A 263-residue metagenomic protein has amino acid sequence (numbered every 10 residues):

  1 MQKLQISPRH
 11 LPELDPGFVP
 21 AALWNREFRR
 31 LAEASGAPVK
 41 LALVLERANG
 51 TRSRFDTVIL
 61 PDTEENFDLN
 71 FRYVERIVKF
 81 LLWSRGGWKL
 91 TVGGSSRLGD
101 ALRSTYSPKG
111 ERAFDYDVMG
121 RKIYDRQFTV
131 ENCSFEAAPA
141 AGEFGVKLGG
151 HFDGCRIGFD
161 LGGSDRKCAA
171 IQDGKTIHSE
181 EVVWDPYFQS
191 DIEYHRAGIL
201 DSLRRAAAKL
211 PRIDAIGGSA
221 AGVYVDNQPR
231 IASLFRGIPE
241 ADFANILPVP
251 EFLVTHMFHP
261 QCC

Functional and structural regions predicted by a protein language model:
S7-G142: N-terminal accessory interaction module
V44-N49, G94-S95, G162, D173 (+2 more regions): Short loop/turn segments at strand-loop or loop-helix junctions that form parts of catalytic or ligand-binding pockets
R54, H178-S179: A sequence-level detector of short linear motifs
T63-R72, L81-W83, A101-C133, E181-L200 (+2 more regions): Glycine-rich phosphate-binding loop and adjoining helix at the ATP-binding site of ATP-dependent phosphoryl-transfer
K89-T91, K147-G149, G154-D160, I213-G217 (+1 more regions): Short glycine-aspartate micro-motif
E143-I177: Gly/Thr-rich phosphate-binding beta-strand-loop-beta motif of the actin/hexokinase/Hsp70
C155-G158, R196-I213: Short amphipathic alpha-helices and their capping/turn segments at secondary-structure boundaries
